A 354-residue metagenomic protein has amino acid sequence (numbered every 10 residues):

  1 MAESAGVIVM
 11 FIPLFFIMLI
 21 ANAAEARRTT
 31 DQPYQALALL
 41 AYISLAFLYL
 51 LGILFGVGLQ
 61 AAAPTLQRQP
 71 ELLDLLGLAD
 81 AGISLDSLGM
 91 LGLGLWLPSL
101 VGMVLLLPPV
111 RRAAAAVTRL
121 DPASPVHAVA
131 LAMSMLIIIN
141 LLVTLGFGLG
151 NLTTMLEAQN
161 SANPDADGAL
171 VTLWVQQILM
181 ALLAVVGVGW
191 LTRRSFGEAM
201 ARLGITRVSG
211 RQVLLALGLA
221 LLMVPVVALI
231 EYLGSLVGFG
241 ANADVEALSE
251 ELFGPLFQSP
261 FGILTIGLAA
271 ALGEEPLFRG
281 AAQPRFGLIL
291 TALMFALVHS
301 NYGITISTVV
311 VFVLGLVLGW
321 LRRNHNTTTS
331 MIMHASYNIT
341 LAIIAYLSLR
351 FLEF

Functional and structural regions predicted by a protein language model:
M1-A2, Q69-L91, L156-V175, E250-L252: Membrane-interface segments at the starts/ends of alpha-helical transmembrane spans
M1-R28, P33-A36, F47-A61, D74-A79 (+2 more regions): Transmembrane helix-loop-helix hairpins at the membrane interface of multi-pass integral membrane proteins
L14-E25, G92-A115, L183-F196: Membrane-water interface of transmembrane alpha-helices
I17, I43-Q60, G94-L106, L136-G148 (+1 more regions): Alpha-helical transmembrane segments and immediately adjacent membrane-interfacial amphipathic helices
A26-L37, A114-P122, R207: Membrane-interface helix-boundary motifs at transmembrane edges
F47-A81, L142-P164: Long, highly hydrophobic alpha-helical transmembrane signal-anchor segments
V110-A113, S195-A201, G273-E274, F278-G280: Juxtamembrane/interfacial segments flanking transmembrane helices
A116-L179, V186-A269, F351-F354: Juxtamembrane helix-loop-helix connectors linking adjacent transmembrane helices in multi-pass membrane enzymes
